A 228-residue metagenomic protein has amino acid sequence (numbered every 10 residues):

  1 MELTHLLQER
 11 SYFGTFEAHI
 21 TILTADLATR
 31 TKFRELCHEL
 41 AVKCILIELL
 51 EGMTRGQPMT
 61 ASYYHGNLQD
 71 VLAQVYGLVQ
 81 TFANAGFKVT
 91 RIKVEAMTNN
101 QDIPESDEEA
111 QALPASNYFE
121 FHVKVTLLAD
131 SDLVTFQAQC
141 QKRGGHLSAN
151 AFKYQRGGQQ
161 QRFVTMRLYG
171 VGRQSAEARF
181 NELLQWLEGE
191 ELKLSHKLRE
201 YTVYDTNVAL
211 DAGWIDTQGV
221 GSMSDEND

Functional and structural regions predicted by a protein language model:
E2-D228: Long, contiguous binding/interaction regions
